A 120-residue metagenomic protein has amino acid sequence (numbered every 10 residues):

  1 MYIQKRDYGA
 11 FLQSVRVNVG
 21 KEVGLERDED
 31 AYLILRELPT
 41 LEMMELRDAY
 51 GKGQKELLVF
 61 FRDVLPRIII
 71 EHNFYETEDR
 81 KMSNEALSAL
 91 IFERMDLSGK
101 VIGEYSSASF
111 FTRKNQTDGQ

Functional and structural regions predicted by a protein language model:
M1-L12: Short, intrinsically disordered N-terminal pre-domain segments
I3, V19, T112-R113: Generic N-terminal leader/processing signal
D7, V19-V23, N73: N-terminal regions of proteins, emphasizing targeting and processing segments when present
L12-E29: Short acidic-hydrophobic surface loop/beta-edge motif
R27-Q120: Short, surface-exposed, charged amphipathic helix/loop patches that serve as local interaction elements
